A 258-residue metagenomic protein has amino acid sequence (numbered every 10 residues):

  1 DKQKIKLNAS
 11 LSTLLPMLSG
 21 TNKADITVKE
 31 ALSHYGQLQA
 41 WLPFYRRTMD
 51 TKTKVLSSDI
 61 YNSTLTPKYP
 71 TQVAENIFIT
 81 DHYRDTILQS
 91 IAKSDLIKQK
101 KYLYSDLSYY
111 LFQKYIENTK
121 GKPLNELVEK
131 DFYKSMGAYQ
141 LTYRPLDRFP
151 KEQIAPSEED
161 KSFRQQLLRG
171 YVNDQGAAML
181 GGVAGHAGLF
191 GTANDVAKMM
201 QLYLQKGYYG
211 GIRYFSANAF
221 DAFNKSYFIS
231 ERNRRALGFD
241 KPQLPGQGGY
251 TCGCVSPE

Functional and structural regions predicted by a protein language model:
K2-Q3: Post-signal peptide N-terminal segment of secreted/secretory-pathway proteins
K6-T21, S135: Short, glycine/proline-biased beta-turn/loop segments that scaffold the active-site neighborhood
K23-S256: Short, surface-exposed loop or secondary-structure junction motifs that flank catalytic or metal-binding residues
